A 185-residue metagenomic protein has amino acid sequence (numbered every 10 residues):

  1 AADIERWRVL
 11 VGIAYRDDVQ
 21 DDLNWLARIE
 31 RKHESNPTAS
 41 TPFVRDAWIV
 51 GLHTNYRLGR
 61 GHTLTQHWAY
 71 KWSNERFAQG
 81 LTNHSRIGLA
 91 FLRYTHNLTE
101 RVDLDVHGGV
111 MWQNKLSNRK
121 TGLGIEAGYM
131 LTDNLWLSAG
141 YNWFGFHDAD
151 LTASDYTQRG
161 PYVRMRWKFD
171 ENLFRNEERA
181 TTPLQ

Functional and structural regions predicted by a protein language model:
A1-Q185: Gram-negative and organellar
